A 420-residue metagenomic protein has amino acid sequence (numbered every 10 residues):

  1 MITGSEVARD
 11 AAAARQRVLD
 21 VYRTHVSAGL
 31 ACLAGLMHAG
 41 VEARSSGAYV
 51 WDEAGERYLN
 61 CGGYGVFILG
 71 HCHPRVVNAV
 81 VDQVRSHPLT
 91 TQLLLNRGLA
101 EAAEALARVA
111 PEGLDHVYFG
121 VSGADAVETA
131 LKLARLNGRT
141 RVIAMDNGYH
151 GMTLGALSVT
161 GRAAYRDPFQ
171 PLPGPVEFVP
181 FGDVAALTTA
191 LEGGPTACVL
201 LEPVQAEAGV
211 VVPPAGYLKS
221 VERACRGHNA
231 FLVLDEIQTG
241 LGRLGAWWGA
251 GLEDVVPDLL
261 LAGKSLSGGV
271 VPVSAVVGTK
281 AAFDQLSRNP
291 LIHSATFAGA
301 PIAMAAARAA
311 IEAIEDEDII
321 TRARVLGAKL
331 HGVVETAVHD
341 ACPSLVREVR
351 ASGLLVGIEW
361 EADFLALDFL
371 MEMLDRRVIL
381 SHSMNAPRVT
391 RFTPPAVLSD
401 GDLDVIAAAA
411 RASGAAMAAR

Functional and structural regions predicted by a protein language model:
I2-R420: Conserved N-terminal phosphate-binding loop of PLP-dependent enzymes in the Aspartate aminotransferase
